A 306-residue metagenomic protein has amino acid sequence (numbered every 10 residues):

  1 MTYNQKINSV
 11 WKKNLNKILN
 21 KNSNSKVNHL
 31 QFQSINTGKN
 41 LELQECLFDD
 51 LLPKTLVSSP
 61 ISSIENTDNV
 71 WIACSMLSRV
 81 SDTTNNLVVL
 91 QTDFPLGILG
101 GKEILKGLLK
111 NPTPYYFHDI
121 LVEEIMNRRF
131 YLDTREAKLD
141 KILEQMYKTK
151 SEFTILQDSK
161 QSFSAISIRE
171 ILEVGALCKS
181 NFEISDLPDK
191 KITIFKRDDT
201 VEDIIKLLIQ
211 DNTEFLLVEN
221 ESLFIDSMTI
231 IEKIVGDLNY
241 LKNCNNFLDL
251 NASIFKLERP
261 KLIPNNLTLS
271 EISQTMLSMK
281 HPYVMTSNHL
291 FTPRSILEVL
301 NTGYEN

Functional and structural regions predicted by a protein language model:
M1-N306: Tandem CBS (Cystathionine beta-synthase) repeat/Bateman regulatory domains
